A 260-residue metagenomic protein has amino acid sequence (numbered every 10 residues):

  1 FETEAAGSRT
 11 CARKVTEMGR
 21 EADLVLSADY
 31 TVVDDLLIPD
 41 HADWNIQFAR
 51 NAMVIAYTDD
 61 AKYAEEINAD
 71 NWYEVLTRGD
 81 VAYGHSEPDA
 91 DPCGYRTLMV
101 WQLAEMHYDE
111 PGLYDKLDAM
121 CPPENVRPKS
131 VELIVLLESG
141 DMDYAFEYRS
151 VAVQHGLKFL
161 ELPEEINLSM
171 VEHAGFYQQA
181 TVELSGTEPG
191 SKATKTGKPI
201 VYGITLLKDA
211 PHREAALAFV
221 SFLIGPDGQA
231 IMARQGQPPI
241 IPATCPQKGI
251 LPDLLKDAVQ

Functional and structural regions predicted by a protein language model:
F1-T3: Short alpha-helix C-terminal cap/hinge motif
A5, R9-M18, D29-Y30, L37-I38 (+1 more regions): Exported/periplasmic ABC-transporter solute-binding proteins
R20-A22: Short acidic/histidine-rich motifs immediately flanking catalytic phosphotransfer sites in two-component signaling
L26-H41, I46: Acidic, polar ligand-binding/catalytic clefts
N45-F48, D109-P111: A short alpha-helix-loop-beta-strand transition element characteristic of N-terminal alpha/beta dinucleotide-binding
R50-N51, P199: Short, solvent-exposed loop/turn segments at the edges of secondary structure
